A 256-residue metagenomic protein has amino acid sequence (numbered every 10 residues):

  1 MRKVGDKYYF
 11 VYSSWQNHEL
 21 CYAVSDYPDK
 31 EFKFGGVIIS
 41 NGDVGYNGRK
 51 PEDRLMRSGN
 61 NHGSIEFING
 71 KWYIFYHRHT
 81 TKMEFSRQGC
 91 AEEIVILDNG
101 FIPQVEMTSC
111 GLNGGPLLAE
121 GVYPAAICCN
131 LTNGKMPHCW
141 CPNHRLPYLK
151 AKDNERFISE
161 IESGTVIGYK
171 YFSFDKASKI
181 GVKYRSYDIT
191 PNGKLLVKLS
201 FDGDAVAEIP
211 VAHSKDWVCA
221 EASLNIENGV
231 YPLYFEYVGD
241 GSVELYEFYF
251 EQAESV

Functional and structural regions predicted by a protein language model:
M1-E208, A212-V256: Carbohydrate-active catalytic/glycan-binding domains of CAZyme proteins, especially the secreted or lumenal ectodomains
